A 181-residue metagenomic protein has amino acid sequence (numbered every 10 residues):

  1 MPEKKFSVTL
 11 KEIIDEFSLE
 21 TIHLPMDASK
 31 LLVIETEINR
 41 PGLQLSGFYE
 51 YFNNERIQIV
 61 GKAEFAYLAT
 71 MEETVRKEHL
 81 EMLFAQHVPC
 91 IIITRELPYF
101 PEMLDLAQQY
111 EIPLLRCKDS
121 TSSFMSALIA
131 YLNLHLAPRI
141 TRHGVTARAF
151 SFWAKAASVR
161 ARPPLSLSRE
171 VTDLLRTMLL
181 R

Functional and structural regions predicted by a protein language model:
P2-F84: Gly/Thr-rich phosphate-binding loop signature of adenosyl cofactor/nucleotide-binding cores
L19, V88, I112, A157 (+1 more regions): Short aromatic/hydrophobic-glycine micro-motifs
P25, T94, K118, M178-L180: Short loop/turn and capping residues at structural boundaries
F48-I59, A63-R139: Feature captures the catalytic cores and cofactor-binding loops of soluble hydro-lyases/lyases that act on carboxylate
A127-V159: Glycine-rich adenosyl-nucleotide cofactor-binding module
A149, R169-R181: Short beta-strand-centered segment that lines the nucleotide-binding/catalytic pocket of NTP-utilizing
P163: Hydrophobic positions on the alpha1 helix immediately C-terminal to the Walker A/P-loop
